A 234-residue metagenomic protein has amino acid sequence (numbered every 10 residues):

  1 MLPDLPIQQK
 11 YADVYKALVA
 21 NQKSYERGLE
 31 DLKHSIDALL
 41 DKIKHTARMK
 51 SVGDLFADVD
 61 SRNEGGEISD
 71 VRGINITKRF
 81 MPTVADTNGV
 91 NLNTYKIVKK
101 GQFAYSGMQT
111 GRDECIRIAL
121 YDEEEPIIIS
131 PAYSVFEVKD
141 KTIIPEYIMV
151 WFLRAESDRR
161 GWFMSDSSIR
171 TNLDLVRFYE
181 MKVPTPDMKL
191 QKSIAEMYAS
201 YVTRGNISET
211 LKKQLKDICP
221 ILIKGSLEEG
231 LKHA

Functional and structural regions predicted by a protein language model:
M1-Q9, P126-A132, D166-K192: A short glycine-rich beta-alpha junction/loop motif
D4-G65, D187-A234: Non-catalytic DNA-recognition/assembly elements of restriction-modification systems
L32, M81, I128-I129, I144 (+1 more regions): N-terminal alpha-helical segment
K50, K99, V176: Structured loop/turn residues at beta-strand edges in well-structured enzyme cores
G53-F103: Sequence-specific dsDNA recognition surfaces
R72, I118, G161, L173: Short clusters of hydrophobic/aromatic residues that line enzyme substrate/ligand-binding pockets
K100, A104-L153: A short beta-sheet element
E146-S168, D174: Short, positively charged
